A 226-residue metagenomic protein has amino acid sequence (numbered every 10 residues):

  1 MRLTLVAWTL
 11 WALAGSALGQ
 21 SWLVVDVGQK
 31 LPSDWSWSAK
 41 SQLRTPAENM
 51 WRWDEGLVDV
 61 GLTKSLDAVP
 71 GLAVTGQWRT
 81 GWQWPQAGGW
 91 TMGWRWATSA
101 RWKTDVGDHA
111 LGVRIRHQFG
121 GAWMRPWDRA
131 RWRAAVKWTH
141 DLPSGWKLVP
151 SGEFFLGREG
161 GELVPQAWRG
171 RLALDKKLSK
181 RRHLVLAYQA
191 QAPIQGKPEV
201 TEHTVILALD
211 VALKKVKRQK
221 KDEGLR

Functional and structural regions predicted by a protein language model:
M1-G19, A212-R226: Cleavable N-terminal export/targeting peptides
S16-G61, D210, R226: Short glycine/proline- and aromatic-enriched beta-strand/turn motifs that initiate or cap beta-hairpins
G19-L23, D54-V58, W90-W96, D128-W132 (+2 more regions): Residues that define the transmembrane beta-barrel architecture of outer-membrane proteins
V24-G28, S36-Q42, A73-G81, S99 (+5 more regions): Transmembrane beta-strands of outer-membrane beta-barrel proteins
V25-Q29, V60-K64, T98-T104, H117 (+3 more regions): Residues on the lipid-exposed face of transmembrane beta-strands in outer-membrane beta-barrel proteins
S33-A39, A68-G76, G107-L111, S144-L148 (+2 more regions): Repeated loop/turn-to-beta-strand initiation elements of outer-membrane beta-barrel proteins
S41-A47, W78-W84, T104-D108, H117-G121 (+4 more regions): Transmembrane beta-strands of outer-membrane beta-barrel pores
A100, K176-K177, T201-R226: Outer-membrane beta-barrel "beta-signal"
